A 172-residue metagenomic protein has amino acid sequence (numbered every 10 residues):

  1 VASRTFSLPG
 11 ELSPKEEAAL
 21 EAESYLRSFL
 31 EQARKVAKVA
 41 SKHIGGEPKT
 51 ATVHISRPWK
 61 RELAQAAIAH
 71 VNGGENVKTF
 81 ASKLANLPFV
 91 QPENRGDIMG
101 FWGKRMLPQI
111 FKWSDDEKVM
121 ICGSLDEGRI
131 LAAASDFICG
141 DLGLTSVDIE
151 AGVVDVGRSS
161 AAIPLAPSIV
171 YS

Functional and structural regions predicted by a protein language model:
V1-E31, V39, K49, H54-E62 (+1 more regions): Acidic, turn-prone loop/beta-hairpin segments
L12, H43-V71, S82, G100-P108 (+1 more regions): Short glycine-rich, basic-tinged beta-strand/loop micro-motifs
S28-K35, I149-V153: Short amphipathic alpha-helical surface micro-motifs
Q32-K42, G157: Generic recognition of flexible, low-complexity loop/linker segments
K42-T50, S146-V153: Short glycine-rich, low-complexity/disordered patches
V77: A glycine- and Lys/Arg-enriched "phosphate-lid" helix/loop adjacent to the NTP-binding pocket of small-molecule kinases
S82-S172: C-terminal edge-of-domain segments
